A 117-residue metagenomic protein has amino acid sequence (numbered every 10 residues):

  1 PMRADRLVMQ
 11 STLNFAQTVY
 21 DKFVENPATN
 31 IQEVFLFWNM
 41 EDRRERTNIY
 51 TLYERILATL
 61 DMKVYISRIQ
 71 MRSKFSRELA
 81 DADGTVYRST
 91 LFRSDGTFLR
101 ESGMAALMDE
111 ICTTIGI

Functional and structural regions predicted by a protein language model:
P1-A16, D42-R46: Conserved Switch II/interswitch segment of TRAFAC-class P-loop GTPases
T12-N30: Conserved C-terminal guanine-recognition region of P-loop GTPase G domains, centered on the G4
T29-I117: C-terminal lobe/tail of nucleotide-utilizing enzymes
